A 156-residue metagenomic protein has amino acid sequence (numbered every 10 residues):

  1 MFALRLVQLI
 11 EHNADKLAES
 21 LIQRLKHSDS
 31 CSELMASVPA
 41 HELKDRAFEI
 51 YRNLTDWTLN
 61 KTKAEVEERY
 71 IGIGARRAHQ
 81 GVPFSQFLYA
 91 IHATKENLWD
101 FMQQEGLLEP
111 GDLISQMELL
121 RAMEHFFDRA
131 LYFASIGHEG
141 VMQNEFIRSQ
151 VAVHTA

Functional and structural regions predicted by a protein language model:
M1-S85: N-terminal low-complexity or simple alpha-helical regulatory segments that function as activation/interaction modules
F2, V66-A156: Long, amphipathic alpha-helical coupling/dimerization segments that relay conformational signals between
